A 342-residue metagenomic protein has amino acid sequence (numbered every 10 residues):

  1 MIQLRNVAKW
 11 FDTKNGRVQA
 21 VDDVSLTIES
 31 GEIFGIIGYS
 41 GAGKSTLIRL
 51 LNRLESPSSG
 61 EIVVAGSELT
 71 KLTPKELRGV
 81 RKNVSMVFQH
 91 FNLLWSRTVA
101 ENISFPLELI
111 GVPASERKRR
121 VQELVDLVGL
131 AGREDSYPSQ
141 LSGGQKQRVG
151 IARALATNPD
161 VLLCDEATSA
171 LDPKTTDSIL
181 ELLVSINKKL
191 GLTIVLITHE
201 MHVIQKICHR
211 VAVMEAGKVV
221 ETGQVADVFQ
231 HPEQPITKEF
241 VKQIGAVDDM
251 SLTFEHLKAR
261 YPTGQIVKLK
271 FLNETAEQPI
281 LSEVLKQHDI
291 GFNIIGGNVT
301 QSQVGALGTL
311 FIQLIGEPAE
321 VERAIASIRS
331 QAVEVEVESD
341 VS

Functional and structural regions predicted by a protein language model:
N52: Helix-to-loop junction immediately C-terminal to a conserved catalytic motif
S67-E68, S104, E108, S115-G132: Conserved ABC ATPase "signature" region
L69-S85, L109, A114-S115, V228-P232: ABC ATPase NBD coupling module
R97-S104: Short coil-to-helix segment of the ABC ATPase nucleotide-binding domain corresponding to the Q-loop/switch region
S136-S139, T157, C164: Conserved signature/switch motifs of ABC ATPase nucleotide-binding domains
I204-K206: A short, surface-exposed alpha-helical micro-motif characterized by mixed small hydrophobic and charged/polar residues
T222-G223, H231: ABC ATPase "signature
